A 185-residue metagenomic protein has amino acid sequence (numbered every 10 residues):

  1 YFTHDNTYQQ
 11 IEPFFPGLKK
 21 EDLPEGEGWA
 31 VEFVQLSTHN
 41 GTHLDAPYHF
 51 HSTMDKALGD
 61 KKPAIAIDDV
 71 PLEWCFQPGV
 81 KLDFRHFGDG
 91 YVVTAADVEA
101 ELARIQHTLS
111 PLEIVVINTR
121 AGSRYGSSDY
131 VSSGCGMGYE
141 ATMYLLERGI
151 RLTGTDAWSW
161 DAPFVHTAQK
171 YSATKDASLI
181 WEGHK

Functional and structural regions predicted by a protein language model:
Y1-K185: Active-/binding-site microenvironments in catalytic and ligand-binding cores
